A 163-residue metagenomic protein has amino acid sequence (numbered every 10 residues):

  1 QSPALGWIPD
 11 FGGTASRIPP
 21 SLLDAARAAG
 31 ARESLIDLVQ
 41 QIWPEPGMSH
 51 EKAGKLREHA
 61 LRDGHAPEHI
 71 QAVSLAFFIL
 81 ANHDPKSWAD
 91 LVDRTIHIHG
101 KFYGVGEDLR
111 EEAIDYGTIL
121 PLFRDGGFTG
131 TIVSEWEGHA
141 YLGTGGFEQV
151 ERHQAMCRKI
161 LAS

Functional and structural regions predicted by a protein language model:
Q1-S163: Histidine-acidic metal/acid-base catalytic patches
